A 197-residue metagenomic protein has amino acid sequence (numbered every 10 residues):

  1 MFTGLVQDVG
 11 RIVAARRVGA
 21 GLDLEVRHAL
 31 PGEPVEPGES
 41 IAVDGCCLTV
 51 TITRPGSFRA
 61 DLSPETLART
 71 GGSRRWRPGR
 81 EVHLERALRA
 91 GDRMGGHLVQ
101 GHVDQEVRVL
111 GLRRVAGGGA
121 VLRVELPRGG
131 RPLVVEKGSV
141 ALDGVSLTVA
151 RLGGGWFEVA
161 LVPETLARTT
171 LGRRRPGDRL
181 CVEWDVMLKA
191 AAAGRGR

Functional and structural regions predicted by a protein language model:
M1-R197: Conserved loop->alpha-helix
